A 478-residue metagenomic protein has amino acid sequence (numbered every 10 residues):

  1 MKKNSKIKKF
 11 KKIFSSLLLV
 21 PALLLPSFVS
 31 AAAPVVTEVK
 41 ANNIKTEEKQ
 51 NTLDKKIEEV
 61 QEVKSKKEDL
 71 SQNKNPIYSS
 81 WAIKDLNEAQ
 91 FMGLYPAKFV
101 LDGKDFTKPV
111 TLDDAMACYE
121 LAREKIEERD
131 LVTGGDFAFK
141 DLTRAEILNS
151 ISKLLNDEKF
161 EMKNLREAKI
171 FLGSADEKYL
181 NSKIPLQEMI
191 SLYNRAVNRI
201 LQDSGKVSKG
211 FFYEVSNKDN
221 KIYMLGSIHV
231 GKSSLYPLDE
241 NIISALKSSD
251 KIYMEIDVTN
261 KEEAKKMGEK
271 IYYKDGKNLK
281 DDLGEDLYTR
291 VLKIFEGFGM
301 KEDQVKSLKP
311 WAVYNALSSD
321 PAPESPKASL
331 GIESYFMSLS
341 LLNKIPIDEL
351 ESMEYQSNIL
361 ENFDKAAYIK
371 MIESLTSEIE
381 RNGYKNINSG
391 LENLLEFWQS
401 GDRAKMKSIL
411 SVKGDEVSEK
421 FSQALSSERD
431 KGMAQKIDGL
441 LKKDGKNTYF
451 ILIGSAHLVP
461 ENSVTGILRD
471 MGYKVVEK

Functional and structural regions predicted by a protein language model:
M1-L17: Bacterial Sec-dependent N-terminal signal peptides
S16-P26: Bacterial N-terminal signal peptides
L24-A41: Sec-dependent signal peptide cleavage junction
N51-Y78, I200-F211: N-terminal low-complexity, Pro/Thr/Ser-rich intrinsically disordered segments that act as propeptides or flexible
K64-A122, L131-F160, I170-A196: Extracytoplasmic Gram-positive cell-surface binding/anchoring modules and repeats
F91-L94, E120-E127, S152-N156, I170 (+10 more regions): Sec-exported extracytoplasmic/periplasmic mature domains
E214-V417, F421: Structured, acidic catalytic/metal-binding patches in enzyme active sites
E419-K478: A cross-kingdom marker for long, charged
